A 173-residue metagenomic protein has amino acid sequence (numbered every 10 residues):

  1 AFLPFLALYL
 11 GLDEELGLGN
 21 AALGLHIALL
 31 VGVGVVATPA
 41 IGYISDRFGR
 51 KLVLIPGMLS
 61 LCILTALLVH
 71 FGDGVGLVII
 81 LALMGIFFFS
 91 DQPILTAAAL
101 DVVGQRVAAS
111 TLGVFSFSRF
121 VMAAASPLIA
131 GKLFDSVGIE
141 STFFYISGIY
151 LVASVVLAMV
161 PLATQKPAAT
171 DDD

Functional and structural regions predicted by a protein language model:
P4-A21: Short amphipathic helix-loop junctions that connect adjacent transmembrane helices in Major Facilitator Superfamily/SLC
L10-G11, I44-S45, G131-G138: Interfacial helix-cap and linker-helix signal at transmembrane-aqueous boundaries of multi-pass secondary transporters
V31-P39, A123-A124: Residue-level signature of mid-helix packing/kink "hotspots" within the transmembrane helices of 12-pass Major
R47-M58: Cytoplasmic membrane-interface "Motif A"-like loop-to-helix N-cap segments of 12-TM Major Facilitator Superfamily
L59-G72: C-terminal ends and interior cores of transmembrane alpha-helices in multi-pass membrane transporters/permeases
H70-I80: Helix-loop junctions at membrane interfaces in 12-TM secondary transporters
S90-V103: Intracellular juxtamembrane helix-capping segments at the cytosolic ends of symmetry-related transmembrane helices
L100-S136: A late C-terminal transmembrane helix in Major Facilitator Superfamily
